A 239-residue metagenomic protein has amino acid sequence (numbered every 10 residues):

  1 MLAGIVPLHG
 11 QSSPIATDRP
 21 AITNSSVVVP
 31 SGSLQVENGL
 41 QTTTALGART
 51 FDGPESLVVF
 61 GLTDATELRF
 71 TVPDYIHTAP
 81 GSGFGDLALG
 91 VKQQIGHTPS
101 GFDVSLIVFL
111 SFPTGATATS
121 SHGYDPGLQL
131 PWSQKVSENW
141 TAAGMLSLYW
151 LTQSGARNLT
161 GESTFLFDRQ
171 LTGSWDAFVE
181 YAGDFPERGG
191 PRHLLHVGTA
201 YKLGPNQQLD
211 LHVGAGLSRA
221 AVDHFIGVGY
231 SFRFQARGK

Functional and structural regions predicted by a protein language model:
M1-P7: Bacterial N-terminal signal peptides
G10-K239: Transmembrane beta-barrel domains of Gram-negative outer membranes and organellar outer membranes
